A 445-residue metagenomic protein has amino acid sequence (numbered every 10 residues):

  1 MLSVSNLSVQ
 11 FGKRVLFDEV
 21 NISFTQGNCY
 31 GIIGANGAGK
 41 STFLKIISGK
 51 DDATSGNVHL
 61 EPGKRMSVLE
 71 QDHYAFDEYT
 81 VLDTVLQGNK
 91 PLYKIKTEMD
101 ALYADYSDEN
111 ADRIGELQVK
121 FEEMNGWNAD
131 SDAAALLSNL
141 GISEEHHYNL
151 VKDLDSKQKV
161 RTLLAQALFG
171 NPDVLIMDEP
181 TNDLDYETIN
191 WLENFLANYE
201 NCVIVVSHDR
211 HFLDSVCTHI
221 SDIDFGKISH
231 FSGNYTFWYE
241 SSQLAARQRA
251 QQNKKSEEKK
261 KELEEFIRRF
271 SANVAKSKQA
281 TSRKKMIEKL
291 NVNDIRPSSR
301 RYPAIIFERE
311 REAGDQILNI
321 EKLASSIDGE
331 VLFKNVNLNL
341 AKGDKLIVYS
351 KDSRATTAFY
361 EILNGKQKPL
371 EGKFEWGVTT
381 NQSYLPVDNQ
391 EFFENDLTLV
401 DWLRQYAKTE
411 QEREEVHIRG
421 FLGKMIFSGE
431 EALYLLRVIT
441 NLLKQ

Functional and structural regions predicted by a protein language model:
M1-Q251, E310-Q445: ABC ATP-binding cassette signature C-motif
S23-Q26, M177, V274-K278, S299-R300: Short low-complexity stretches enriched in small and charged residues
V119, R268-F270, P303-I306, L403-R404: Short hinge/gating elements
S241-D294: Intracellular alpha-helical coupling/juxtamembrane segments of multi-pass membrane proteins
I295-N319: Amphipathic heptad-repeat alpha-helical coiled-coil/stalk segments that mediate oligomerization, filament/stalk
